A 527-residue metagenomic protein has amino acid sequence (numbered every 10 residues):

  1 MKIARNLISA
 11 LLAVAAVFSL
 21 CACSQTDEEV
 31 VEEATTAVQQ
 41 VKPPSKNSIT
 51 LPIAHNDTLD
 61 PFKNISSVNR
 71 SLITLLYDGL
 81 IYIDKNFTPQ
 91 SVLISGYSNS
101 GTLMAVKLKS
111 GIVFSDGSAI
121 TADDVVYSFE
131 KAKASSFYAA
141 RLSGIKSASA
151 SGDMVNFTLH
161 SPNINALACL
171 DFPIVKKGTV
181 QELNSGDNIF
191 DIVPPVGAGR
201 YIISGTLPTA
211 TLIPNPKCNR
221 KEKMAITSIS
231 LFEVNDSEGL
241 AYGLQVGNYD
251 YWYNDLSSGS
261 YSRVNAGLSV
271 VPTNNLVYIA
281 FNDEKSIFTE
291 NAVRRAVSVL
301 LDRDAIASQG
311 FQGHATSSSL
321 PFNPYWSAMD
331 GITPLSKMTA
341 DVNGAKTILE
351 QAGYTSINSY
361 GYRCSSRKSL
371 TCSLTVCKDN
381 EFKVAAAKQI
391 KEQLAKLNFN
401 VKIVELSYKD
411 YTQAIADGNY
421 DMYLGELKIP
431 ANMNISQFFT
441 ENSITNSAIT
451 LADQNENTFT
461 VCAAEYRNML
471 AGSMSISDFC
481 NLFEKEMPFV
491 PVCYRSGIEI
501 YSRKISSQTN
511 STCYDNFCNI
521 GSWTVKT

Functional and structural regions predicted by a protein language model:
P52-N99, K107, E130, V196: N-terminal lobe/hinge region of extracytoplasmic solute-binding protein
S95-F137, N156, I287-T289: Aromatic- and charge-enriched surface segment that lines or borders ligand/interaction sites
S98, A140-L183: Surface-exposed binding/hinge segments that line and control ligand-binding clefts or catalytic entry sites
D171-S228, E238, V342-N343, T347 (+1 more regions): Gly/Pro-rich hinge or "lid" segments in bacterial periplasmic/extracellular proteins
K217-Y261, N400: Ligand-site clamp/hinge motif
E290-E392: Append "and occasionally in soluble cytosolic enzymes with long acidic Gly/Pro-rich linkers
K402-Y411, S436-R503, T527: Extracytoplasmic/peripheral linker and loop segments enriched in polar/acidic and small residues with frequent Thr/Pro
Y501-T527: Long beta-strand-rich cores associated with HINT superfamily self-processing modules
